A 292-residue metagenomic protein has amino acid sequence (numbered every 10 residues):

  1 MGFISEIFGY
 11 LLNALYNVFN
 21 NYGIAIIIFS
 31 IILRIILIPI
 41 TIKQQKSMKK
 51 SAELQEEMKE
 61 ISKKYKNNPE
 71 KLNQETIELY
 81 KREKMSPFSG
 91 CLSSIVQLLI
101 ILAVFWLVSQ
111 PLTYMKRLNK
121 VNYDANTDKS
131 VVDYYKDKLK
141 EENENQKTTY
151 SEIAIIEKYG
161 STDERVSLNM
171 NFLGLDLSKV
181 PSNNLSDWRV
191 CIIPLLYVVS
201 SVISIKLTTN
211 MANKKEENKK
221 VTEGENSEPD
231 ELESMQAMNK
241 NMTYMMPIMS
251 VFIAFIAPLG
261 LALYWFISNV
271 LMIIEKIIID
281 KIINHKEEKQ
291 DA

Functional and structural regions predicted by a protein language model:
M1-A292: Helix-loop-helix
